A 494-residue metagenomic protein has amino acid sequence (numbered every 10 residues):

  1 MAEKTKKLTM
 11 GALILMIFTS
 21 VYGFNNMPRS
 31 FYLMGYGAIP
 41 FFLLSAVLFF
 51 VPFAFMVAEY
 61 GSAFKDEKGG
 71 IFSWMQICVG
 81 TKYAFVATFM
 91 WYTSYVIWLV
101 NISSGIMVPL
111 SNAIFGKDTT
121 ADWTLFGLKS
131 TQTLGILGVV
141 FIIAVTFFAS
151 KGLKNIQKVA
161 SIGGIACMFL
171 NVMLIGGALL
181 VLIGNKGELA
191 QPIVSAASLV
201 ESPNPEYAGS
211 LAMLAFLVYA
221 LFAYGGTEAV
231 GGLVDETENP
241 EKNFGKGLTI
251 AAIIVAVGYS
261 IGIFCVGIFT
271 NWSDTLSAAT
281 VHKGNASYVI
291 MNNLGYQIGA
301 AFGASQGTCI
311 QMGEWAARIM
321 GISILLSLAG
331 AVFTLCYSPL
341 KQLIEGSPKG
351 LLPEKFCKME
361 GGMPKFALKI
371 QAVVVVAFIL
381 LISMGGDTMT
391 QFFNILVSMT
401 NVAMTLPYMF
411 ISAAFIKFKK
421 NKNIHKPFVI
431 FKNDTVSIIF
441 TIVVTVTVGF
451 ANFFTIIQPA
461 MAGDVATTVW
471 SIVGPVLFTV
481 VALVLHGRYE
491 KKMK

Functional and structural regions predicted by a protein language model:
M1-P40, L44, F50-A58, F64-D66 (+2 more regions): Membrane-interface "cap" regions at the ends of multi-pass membrane proteins
A2-T5, T133, E360-G361, T405-I457: C-terminal membrane-solvent junction of multi-pass transporters and transport-like membrane proteins
T5-L13, G135, E238-E241, I250-V255 (+3 more regions): Loop-to-transmembrane helix boundary motifs in multi-pass membrane proteins
I39-P40, D122-T133, S161-C309: Helix-loop-helix junctions that connect adjacent transmembrane segments in multi-pass membrane transporters
A54-E59, E67-G138, L335-P339: Hydrophobic transmembrane alpha-helices that form the core helical bundles of multi-pass secondary transporters
S73, G80, I253-V332, P353-I395: TM-loop-TM module centered on a large, flexible mid-protein loop between adjacent transmembrane helices in multi-pass
M90-V108, Y224, A229-L233, G307 (+3 more regions): Membrane-helix boundary/coupling elements in multi-pass transport proteins
L110, G135-Q191, G225, L248-I253 (+3 more regions): Membrane-interface loop-to-helix entry segments
